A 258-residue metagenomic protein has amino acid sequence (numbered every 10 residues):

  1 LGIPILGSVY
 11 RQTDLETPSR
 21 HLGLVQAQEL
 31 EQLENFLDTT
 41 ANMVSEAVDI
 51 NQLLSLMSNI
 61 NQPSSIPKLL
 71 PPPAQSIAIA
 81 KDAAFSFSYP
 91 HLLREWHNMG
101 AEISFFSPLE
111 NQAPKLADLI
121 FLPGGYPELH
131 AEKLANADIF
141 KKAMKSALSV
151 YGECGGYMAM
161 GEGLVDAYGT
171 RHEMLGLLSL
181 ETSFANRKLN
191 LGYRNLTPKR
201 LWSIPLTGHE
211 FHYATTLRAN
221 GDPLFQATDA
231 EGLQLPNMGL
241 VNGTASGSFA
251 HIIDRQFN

Functional and structural regions predicted by a protein language model:
L1-S65: Internal gly/pro-rich beta-alpha loop/helix module that stabilizes soluble enzyme cofactors or their anionic handles
I5-V9, L53, F105-F106, G152-E153 (+1 more regions): General beta-strand structural signal in soluble alpha/beta enzymes
T17-G23, P90-L92, E132, E162-G163 (+1 more regions): Short acidic, glycine/serine/threonine-rich loops at helix termini
E46-A47, P72-P73, F85-I103, L191-N258: C-terminal and late-domain segments of enzyme folds
I66-P72: Short boundary motifs at domain starts and secondary-structure transition points
Q75-K145: Phosphate-binding active sites in nucleotide-utilizing proteins
A83-F85, E110, Y126-E128, M158 (+4 more regions): Short, glycine-/Ser/Thr-/acidic-enriched flexible segments
I103, P127-T197: Cysteine-nucleophile active-site neighborhood
